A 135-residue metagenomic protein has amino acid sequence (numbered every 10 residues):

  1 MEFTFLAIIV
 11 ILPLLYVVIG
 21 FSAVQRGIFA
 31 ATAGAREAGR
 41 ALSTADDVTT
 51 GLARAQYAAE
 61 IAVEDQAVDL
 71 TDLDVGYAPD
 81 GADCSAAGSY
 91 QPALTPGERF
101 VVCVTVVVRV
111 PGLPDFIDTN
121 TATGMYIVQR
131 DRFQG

Functional and structural regions predicted by a protein language model:
M1-A58: Alpha-helical assembly-interface signal, strongest on the long, hydrophobic N-terminal helix that forms
T44-G135: Short, conserved structural patches
